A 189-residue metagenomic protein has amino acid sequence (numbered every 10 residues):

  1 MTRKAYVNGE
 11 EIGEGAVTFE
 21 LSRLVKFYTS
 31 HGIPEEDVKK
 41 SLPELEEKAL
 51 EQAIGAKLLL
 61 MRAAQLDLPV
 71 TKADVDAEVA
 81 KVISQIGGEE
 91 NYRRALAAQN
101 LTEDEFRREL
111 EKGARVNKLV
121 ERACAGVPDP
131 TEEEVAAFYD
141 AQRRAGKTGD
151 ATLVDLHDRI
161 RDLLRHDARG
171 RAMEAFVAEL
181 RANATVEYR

Functional and structural regions predicted by a protein language model:
M1-I12, E36-R189: Peptidyl-prolyl cis-trans isomerase
E14, T18-L21, G170: Amphipathic alpha-helical transducer elements in NTP-driven molecular machines
T18-G32: Short, surface-exposed, low-complexity cationic segments
